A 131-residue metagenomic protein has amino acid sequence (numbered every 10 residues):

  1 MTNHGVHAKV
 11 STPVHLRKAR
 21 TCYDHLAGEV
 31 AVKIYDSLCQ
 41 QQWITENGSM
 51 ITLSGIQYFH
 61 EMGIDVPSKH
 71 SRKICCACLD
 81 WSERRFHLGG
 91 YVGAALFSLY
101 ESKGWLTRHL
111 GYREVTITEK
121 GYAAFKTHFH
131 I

Functional and structural regions predicted by a protein language model:
M1-I131: Long, charged, low-complexity, helical-prone intrinsically disordered regions
